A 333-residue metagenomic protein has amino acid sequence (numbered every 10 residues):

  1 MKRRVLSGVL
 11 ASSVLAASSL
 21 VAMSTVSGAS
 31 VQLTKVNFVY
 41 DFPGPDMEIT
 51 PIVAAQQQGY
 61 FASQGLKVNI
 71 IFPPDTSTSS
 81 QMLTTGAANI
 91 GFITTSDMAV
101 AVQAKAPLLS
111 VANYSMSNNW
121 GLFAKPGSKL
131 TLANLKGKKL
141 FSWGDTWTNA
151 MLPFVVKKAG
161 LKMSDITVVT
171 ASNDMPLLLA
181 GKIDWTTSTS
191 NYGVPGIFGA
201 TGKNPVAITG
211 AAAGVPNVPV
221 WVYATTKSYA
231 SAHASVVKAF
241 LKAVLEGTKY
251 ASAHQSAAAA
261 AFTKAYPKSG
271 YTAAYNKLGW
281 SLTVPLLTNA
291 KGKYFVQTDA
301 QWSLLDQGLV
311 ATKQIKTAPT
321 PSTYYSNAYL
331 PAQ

Functional and structural regions predicted by a protein language model:
M1-K35, A332-Q333: Short, low-complexity disordered leader/linker segments with a strong preference for bacterial N-terminal type II
S24, V53, A99, P153 (+2 more regions): Predominant activation on well-ordered alpha-helical scaffold segments within soluble catalytic domains
S30-A180, D184-N191, V206-I208, N217: Short, glycine-/small- and polar/acidic-enriched structural segments that line small-molecule recognition paths
I70-I71, S110, V168, A251-F262 (+1 more regions): Surface-exposed patches in mature extracellular/periplasmic domains of secreted proteins
S96, D174-K268: Pocket-lining segment of extracytoplasmic ligand-binding domains
M163-I166, K268-G279, K316-T323: Short, surface-exposed acidic
A232-T312: Secondary-structure end/capping motifs
W302-Q333: Conserved C-terminal helix/tail region of periplasmic/extracytoplasmic solute-binding proteins
